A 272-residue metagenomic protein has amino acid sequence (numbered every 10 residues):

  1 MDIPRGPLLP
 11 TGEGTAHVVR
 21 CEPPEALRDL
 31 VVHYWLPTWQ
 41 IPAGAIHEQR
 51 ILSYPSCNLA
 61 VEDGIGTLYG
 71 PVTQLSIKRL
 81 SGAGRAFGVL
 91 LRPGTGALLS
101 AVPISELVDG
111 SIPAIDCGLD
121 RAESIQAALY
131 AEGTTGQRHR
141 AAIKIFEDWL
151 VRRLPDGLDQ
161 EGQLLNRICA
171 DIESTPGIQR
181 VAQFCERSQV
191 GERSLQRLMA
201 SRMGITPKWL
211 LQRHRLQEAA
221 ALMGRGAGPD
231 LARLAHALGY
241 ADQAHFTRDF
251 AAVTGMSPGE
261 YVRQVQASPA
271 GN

Functional and structural regions predicted by a protein language model:
M1-P176, R180-E192, R202-P207, A221-R225 (+2 more regions): Alpha-helical bundle regulatory/interaction domains
R197, S201, Q217-A219, A252: General helical structural elements
M199, L211, D249-A251, V262: DNA major-groove recognition helix of helix-turn-helix
